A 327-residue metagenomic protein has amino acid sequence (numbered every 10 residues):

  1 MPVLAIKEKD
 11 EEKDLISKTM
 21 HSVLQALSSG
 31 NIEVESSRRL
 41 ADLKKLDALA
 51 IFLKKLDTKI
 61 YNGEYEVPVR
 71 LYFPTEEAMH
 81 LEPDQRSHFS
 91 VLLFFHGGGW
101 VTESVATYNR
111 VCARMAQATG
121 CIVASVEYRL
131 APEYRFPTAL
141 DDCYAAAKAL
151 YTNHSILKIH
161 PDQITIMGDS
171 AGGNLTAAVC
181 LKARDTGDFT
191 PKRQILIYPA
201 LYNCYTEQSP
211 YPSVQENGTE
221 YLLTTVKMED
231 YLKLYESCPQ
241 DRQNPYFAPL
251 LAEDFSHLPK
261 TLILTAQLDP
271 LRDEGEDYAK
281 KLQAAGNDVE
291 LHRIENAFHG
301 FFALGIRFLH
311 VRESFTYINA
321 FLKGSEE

Functional and structural regions predicted by a protein language model:
M1-E77, D241, E327: A glycine/proline-hinged amphipathic helix-loop "lid/cap" segment that gates access to hydrophobic ligand pockets
S87-G97: Short beta-strand element of the alpha/beta-hydrolase
A106-S125: Short amphipathic alpha-helix adjacent to the substrate-entry channel of hydrolases
Y134-I156: Alpha/beta-hydrolase active-site loop
Y151-I166, T186: Gly/Ser-rich "nucleophile elbow"/oxyanion-hole loop immediately N-terminal to the catalytic nucleophile in hydrolases
R184-P239: Hydrolase active-site cap/lid region
I263-T265: Short beta-strand/loop motif that positions the catalytic acidic residue of the alpha/beta-hydrolase fold
I306-E327: Catalytic active-site module of serine/aspartate enzymes centered on a nucleophile-bearing elbow/loop
